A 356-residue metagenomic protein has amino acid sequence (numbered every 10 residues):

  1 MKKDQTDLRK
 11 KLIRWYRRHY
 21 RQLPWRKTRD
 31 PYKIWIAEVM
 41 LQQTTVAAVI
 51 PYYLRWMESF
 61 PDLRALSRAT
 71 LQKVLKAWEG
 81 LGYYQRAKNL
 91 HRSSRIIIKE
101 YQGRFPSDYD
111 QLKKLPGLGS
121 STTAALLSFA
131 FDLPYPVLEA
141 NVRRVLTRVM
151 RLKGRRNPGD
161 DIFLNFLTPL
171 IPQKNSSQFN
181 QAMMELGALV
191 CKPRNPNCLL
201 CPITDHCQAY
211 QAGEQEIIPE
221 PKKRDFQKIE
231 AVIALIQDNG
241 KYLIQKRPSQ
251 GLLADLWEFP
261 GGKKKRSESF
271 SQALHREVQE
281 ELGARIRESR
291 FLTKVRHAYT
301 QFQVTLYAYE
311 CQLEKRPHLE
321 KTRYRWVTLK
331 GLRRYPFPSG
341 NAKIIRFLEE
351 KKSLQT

Functional and structural regions predicted by a protein language model:
K2-A212: Catalytic cores of DNA base-excision repair glycosylases
P31, L133, E230-V232, S269 (+1 more regions): Short loop/turn microsegments at loop-to-beta-strand junctions
L200, I244, L306-E310, Y324-W326: Conserved hydrophobic/aromatic beta-strand scaffold that supports enzyme active sites
T204, Q211-E258, R287, L313: N-terminal strand-loop-strand
K223-Q227, Q250, V295-Y307: Acidic pyrophosphate-coordinating catalytic loop
F259-T293: The catalytic Nudix box helix
E310-Q312, R316-K352: NUDIX/MutT-family hydrolases
